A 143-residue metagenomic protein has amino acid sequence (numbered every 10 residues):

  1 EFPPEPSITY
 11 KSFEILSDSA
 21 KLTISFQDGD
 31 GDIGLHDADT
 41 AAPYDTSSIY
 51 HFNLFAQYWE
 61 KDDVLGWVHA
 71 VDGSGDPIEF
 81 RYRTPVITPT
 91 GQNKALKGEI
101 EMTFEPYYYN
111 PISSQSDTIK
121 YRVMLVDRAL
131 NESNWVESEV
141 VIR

Functional and structural regions predicted by a protein language model:
P3-R143: First exposed extracellular module after export/assembly in secreted or surface-exposed proteins
